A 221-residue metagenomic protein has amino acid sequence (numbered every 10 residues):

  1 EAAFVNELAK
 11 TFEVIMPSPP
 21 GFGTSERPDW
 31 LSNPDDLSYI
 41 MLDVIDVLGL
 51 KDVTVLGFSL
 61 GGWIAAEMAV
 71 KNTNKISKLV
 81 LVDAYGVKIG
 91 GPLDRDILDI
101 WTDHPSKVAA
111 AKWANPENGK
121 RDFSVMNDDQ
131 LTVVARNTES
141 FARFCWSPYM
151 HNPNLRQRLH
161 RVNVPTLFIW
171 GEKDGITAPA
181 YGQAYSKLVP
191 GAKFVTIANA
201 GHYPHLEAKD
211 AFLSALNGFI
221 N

Functional and structural regions predicted by a protein language model:
E1-V5: The serine-hydrolase catalytic nucleophile loop
N6, I15-L56, S214: Active-site loop/oxyanion-hole signature of alpha/beta-hydrolase fold enzymes
W63-K71, S77-V108: Flexible "cap/lid" loop of the alpha/beta hydrolase fold
G90-D96, H104-N163: Conserved alpha/beta-hydrolase catalytic His-Asp/Glu region
L155, V164, A178-K187: Short alpha-helix in the alpha/beta-hydrolase fold that links the catalytic acid
V162, F168-W170: Short beta-strand/loop motif that positions the catalytic acidic residue of the alpha/beta-hydrolase fold
K173-T177: Acidic catalytic loop of the alpha/beta-hydrolase fold
A192-N221: Catalytic active-site module of serine/aspartate enzymes centered on a nucleophile-bearing elbow/loop
